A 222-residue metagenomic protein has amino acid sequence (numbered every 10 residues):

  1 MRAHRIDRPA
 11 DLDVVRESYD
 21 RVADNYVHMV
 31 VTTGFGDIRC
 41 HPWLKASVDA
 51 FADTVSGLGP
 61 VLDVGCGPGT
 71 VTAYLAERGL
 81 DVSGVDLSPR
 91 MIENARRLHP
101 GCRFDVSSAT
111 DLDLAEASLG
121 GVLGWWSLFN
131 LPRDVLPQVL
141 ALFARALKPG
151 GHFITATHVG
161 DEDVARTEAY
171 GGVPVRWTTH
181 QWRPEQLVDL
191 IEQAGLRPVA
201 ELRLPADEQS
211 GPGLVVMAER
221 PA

Functional and structural regions predicted by a protein language model:
R2-S56, D161: Conserved class I S-adenosyl-L-methionine
P60-D111: Class I SAM-dependent methyltransferase SAM/SAH-binding core
T110-V122: A short acidic, Gly/Pro-enriched loop at the edge of an enzyme's catalytic core that lines a small-molecule cofactor
G120-V135: A short SAM/SAH-binding and catalytic strip from SAM-dependent methyltransferases
P137-P149: A short glycine-rich, Lys/Arg-flanked "PGG" loop and its adjoining helix->strand segment in the class I
H152-Q181: Conserved class I S-adenosyl-L-methionine
T179-A194: Short alpha-helix
P205-A222: Core SAM-dependent methyltransferase catalytic element
